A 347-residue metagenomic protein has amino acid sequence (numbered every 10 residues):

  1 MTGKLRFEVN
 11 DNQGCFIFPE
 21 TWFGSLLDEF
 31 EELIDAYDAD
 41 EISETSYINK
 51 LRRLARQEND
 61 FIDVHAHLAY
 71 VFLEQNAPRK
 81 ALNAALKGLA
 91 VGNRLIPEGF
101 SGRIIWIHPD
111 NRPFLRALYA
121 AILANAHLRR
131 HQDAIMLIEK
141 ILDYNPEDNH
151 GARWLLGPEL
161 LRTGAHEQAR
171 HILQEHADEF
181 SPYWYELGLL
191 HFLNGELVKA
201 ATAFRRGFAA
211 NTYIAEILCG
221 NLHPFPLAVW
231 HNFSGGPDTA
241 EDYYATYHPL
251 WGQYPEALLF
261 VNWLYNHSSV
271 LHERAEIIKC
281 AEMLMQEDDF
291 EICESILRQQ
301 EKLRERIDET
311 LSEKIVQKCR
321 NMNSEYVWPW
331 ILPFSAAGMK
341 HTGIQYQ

Functional and structural regions predicted by a protein language model:
M1-D60, A77, L303-Q347: Extreme N-terminal leader/anchor segments
F18, R53-Q57, L89-D110, L142: Flexible helix-coil transition and linker loops at the boundaries of alpha-helical arrays
I42-E44, P78, A85, H131 (+2 more regions): TPR-repeat structural position
V64, E98, A117, G151-A152 (+2 more regions): TPR alpha-solenoid repeat register
R79-R94, E139-D148, L161, Q174-S181 (+3 more regions): TPR/TPR-like (Sel1-like) alpha-helical repeat modules
H191-Y346: Long, ordered, amphipathic alpha-helical scaffolds
